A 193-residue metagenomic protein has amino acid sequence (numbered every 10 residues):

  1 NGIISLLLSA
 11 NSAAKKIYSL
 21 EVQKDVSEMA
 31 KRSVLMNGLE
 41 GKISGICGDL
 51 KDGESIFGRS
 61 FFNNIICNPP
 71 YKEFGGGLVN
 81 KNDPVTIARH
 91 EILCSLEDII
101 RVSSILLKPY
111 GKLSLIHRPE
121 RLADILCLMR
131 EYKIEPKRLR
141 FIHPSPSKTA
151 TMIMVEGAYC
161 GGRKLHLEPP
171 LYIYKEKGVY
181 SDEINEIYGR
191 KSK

Functional and structural regions predicted by a protein language model:
N1-A14: Conserved SAM-binding loop of SAM-dependent methyltransferases across substrates and taxa, primarily the Class I
K16-E21: Conserved SAM-binding motif I beta-strand of class I
A30-K31: Conserved SAM-binding loop
G38-L50: Conserved SAM-binding strand-loop segment of SAM-dependent methyltransferases
S55-I65: A short acidic, Gly/Pro-enriched loop at the edge of an enzyme's catalytic core that lines a small-molecule cofactor
P69-D98: Mobile active-site "lid"/loop adjacent to the S-adenosyl-L-methionine
I92-P144, K148-A150: Conserved Class I SAM-dependent methyltransferase catalytic core
K148-K193: SAM/dcSAM-binding transferase cores
